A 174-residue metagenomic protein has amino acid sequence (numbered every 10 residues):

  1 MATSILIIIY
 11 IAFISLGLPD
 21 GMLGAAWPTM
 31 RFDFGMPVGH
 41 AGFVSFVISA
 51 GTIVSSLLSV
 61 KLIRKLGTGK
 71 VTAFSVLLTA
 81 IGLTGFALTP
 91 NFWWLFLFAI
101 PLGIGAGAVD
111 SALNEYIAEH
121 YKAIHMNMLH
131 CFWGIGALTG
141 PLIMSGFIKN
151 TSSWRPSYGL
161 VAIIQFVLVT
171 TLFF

Functional and structural regions predicted by a protein language model:
S4-M30, F34-M36: Extracytoplasmic
I8-I9, N91-A99: Short hydrophobic/alpha-helical segments at membrane-entry points of transmembrane helices in Major Facilitator
G21, I48-L57, L138: Residue-level signature of mid-helix packing/kink "hotspots" within the transmembrane helices of 12-pass Major
G35, G67, L88-W93: Helix-breaking motifs and short loop linkers at transmembrane-helix boundaries and internal kinks in secondary membrane
S55-T68: Helix-to-loop junctions at the C-terminal end of transmembrane segments in multipass secondary transporters
K70-G85, W93: Structural signature of the two symmetry-related core transmembrane helices
W94, M128-F174: Helix-loop-helix hairpin linking two adjacent transmembrane segments in secondary transporters
F98-F132: Cytoplasmic helix-loop-helix junction between adjacent transmembrane helices in 12-TM secondary transporters
